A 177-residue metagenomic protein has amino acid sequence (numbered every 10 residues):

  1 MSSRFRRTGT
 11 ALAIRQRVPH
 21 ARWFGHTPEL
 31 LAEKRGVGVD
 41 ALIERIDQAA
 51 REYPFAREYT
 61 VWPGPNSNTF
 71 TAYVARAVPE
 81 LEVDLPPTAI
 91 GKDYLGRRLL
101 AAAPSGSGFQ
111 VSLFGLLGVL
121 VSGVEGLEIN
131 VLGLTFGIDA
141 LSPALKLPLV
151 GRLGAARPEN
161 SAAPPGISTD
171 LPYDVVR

Functional and structural regions predicted by a protein language model:
M1-E33, I129-L153: Glycine-rich catalytic cores of cysteine/serine-nucleophile enzymes that process amide/ester linkages in cell-envelope
T8, G36-V37, A49, Y94-G96: Generic detector of short, locally flexible boundary/turn motifs and exposed helical patches
T10-L12, K34-R35, L42, A56 (+1 more regions): Mixed-charge, polar/low-complexity N-terminal
P19-W23, E44-A50: Short amphipathic alpha-helical segments, especially helix-boundary/capping motifs
H26-V37, Y53-W62: Second-shell loop/turn segments in exported
G36-V39, E80: Short, structured coil/loop segments at alpha-helix boundaries
V39-D47, N68, A72-A75: Extracytoplasmic/secreted envelope proteins and their assembly/folding machinery, especially bacterial periplasmic
E52-R177: Activation targets extended, charge/polar-rich intrinsically disordered C-terminal tails
